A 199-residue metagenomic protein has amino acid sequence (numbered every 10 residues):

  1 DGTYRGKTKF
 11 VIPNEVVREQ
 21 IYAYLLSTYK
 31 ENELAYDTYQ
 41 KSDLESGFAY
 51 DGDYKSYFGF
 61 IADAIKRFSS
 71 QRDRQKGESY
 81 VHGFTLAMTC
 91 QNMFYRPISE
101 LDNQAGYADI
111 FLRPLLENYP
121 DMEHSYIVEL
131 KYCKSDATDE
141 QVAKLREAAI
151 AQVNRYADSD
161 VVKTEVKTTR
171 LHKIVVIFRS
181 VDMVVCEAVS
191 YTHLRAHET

Functional and structural regions predicted by a protein language model:
D1-Y95, L101, D109-F111, L115-Y119: C-terminal leucine-rich, beta-strand-based interaction scaffolds used for sensing/assembly
Y4-P13, A143-A148, V185-Y191: Short secondary-structure boundary/capping segments
R5-K7, F94, A105-D109, M122-I127 (+1 more regions): Active-site lining segments that contact anionic ligands and/or coordinate catalytic metals
T85, A108-L112, H124-D136, Y156: Conserved catalytic cores of phosphodiester-cleaving nucleases, focusing on short active-site segments
N103-A105, P114-L116, K131-K134, V175-S180: Short, flexible loop/turn elements at secondary-structure junctions
L116-E123, T138, K167: Short, solvent-exposed loop/turn segments that connect beta-strands within catalytic domains and beta-strand-rich
Q141-E187: Nucleic-acid nuclease catalytic cores
T192-T199: Conserved small/polar residues in nucleotide/adenosyl-binding loops
